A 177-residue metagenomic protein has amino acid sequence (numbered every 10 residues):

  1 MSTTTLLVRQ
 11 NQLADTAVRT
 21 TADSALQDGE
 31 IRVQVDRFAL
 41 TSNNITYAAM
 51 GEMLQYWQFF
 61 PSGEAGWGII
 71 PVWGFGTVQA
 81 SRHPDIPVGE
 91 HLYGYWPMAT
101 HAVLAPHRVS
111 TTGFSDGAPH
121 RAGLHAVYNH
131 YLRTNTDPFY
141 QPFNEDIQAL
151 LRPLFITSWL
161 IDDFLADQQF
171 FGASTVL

Functional and structural regions predicted by a protein language model:
S2-Q10: Short, Gly/Pro- and small/polar-rich lid/capping loops
R9-R37, S42: A short N-terminal beta-strand-loop micro-motif at the entrance of redox/enzyme domains
A14-R19, I86-H91, V109-F114: Short, well-ordered strand-loop elements centered on a beta-strand within folded domains, enriched for acidic residues
A22-S24, W67, I147: Residues embedded in well-ordered secondary-structure elements
L26-F38, E52-V103, R108: Glycine-rich beta-strand-centered segment in the early N-terminal region that forms part of a ligand/cofactor-binding
N43-A49: Cytochrome P450 core scaffold surrounding the K-helix E-X-X-R motif and the conserved "meander" helix-loop region
Y95-S174: NAD(P)H dinucleotide-binding glycine-rich loop of Rossmann-like/cofactor-binding domains, especially the beta1-alpha1
